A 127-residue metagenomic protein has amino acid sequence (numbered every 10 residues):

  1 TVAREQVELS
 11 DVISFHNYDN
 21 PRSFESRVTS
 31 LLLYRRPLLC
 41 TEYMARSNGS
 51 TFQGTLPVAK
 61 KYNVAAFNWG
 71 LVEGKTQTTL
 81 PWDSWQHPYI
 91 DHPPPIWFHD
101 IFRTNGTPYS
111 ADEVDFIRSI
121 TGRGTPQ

Functional and structural regions predicted by a protein language model:
T1-F116: Extracellular glycoside hydrolase catalytic/binding regions
S119-Q127: Non-catalytic accessory regions flanking glycosidase/transglycosidase catalytic cores in CAZymes
